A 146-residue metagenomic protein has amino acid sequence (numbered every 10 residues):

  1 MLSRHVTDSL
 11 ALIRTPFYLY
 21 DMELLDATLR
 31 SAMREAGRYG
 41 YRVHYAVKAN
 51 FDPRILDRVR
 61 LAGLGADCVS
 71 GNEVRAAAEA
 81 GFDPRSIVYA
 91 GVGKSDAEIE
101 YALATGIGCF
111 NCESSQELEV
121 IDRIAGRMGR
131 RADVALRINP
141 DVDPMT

Functional and structural regions predicted by a protein language model:
M1-G126, R130-A132: A charged N-terminal "starter" segment
V134-N139: ATP-grasp fold ATP-binding core
P140-T146: Active-site loop/helix belt of alpha/beta enzymes
